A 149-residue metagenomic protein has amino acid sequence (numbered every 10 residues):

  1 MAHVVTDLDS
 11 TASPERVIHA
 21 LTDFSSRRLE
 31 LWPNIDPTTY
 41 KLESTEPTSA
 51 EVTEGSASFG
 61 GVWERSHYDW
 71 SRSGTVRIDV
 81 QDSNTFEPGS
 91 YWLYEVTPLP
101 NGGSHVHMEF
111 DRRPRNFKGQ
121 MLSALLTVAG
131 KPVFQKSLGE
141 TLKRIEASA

Functional and structural regions predicted by a protein language model:
M1, I35, G60-G61, E87-G89: Short solvent-exposed loop/turn micro-motifs enriched in small/polar/acidic residues
M1-D7, S49-E51, T75, Y91 (+1 more regions): Intrinsic-disorder/low-complexity, polar/charged segments enriched in Ser/Thr/Lys/Arg/Asp/Glu/Gln
M1-P47: Hydrophobic ligand-binding cavity/cleft-lining segments
T11-E15, T45-E46, D69-S73, E95-H105: A short, structured loop/turn motif at beta-sheet edges
V17-L21, I78, V106-M108: Hydrophobic pocket/interface hotspot
S25, G130, F134, L138-A149: Short amphipathic alpha-helical signal-transduction/dimerization elements
L29, T38-T85, E140-R144, S148: Glycine-rich portal/gate segments that line the openings of hydrophobic small-molecule binding cavities
V80-K136: Beta-strand/loop substructures that line and gate deep hydrophobic ligand-binding cavities in soluble
